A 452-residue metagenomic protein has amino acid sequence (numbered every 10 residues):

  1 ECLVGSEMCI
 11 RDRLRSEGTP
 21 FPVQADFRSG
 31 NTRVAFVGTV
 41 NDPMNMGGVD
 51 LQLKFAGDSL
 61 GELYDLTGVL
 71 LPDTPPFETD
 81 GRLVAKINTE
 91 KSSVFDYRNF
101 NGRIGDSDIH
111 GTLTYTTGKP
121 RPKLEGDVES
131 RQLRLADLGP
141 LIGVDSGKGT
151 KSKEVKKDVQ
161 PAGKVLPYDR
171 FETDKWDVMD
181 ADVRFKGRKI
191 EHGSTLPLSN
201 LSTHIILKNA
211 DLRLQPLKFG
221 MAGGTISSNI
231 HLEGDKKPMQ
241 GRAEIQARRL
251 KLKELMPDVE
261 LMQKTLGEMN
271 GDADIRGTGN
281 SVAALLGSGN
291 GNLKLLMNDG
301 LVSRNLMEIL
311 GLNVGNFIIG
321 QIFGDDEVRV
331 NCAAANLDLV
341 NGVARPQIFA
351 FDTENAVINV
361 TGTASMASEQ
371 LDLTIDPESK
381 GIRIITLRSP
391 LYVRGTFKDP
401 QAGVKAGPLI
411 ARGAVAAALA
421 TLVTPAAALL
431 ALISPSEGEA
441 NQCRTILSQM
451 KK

Functional and structural regions predicted by a protein language model:
E1-G5: Extracellular interaction modules
S6-E7, R11-V94, N99-D108, K119-G149 (+3 more regions): Small-residue helix/turn framework positions
I142-D174: Intrinsically disordered, low-complexity segments enriched in small/polar residues
A416-A428: Short, glycine/alanine-rich hydrophobic alpha-helices that insert into or span membranes
